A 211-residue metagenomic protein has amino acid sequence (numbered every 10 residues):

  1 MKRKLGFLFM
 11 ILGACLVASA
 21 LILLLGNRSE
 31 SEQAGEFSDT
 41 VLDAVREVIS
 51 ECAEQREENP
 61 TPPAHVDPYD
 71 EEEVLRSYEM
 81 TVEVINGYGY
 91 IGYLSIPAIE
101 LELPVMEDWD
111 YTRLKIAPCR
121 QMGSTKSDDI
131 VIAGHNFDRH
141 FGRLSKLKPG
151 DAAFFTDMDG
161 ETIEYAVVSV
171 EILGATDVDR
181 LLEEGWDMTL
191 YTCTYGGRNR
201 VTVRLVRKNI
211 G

Functional and structural regions predicted by a protein language model:
K4-G211: Solvent-exposed, non-transmembrane regions of membrane-associated and secreted proteins
